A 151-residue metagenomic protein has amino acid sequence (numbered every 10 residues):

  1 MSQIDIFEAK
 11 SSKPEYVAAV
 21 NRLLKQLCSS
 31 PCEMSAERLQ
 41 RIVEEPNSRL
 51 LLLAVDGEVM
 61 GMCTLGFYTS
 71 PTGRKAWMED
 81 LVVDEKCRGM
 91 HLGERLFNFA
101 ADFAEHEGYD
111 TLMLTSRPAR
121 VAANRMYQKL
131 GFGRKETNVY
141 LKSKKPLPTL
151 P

Functional and structural regions predicted by a protein language model:
Q3-G73, F97-N98, R134: Acetyl-CoA-dependent GNAT
L81-R88: A short, internal acetyl-CoA/4′-phosphopantetheine-binding micro-motif in the GNAT/acyltransferase core
G89-E94, A104: Glycine-rich acyl-CoA binding loop
E94, N98, P118-E136, L141-K142: Conserved active-site alpha-helix within GNAT-family acetyltransferase domains
A104-S116: Conserved GNAT acetyl-CoA-binding A-motif
S143-P151: Generic C-terminal helix-cap and adjacent flexible tail
